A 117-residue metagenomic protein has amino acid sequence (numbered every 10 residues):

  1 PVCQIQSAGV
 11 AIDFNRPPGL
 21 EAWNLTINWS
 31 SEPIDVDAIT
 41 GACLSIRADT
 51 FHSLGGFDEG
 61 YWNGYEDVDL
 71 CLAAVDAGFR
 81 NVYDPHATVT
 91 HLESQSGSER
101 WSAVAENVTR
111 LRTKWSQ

Functional and structural regions predicted by a protein language model:
P1-L54, V68, D76-A77, V82 (+2 more regions): Acidic/His-rich active-site region of diverse nucleotide-sugar glycosyltransferases
G60, S98-E99: Short glycine-enriched, charge-decorated loop/helix-capping segments at active-site entrances that position
G60-Y61, Y83: A generic structural-conservation signal
N63-D69: Acidic donor-binding loop at a coil-to-helix junction in glycosyltransferase catalytic cores that engages
W115-Q117: C-terminal accessory regions of radical SAM enzymes
